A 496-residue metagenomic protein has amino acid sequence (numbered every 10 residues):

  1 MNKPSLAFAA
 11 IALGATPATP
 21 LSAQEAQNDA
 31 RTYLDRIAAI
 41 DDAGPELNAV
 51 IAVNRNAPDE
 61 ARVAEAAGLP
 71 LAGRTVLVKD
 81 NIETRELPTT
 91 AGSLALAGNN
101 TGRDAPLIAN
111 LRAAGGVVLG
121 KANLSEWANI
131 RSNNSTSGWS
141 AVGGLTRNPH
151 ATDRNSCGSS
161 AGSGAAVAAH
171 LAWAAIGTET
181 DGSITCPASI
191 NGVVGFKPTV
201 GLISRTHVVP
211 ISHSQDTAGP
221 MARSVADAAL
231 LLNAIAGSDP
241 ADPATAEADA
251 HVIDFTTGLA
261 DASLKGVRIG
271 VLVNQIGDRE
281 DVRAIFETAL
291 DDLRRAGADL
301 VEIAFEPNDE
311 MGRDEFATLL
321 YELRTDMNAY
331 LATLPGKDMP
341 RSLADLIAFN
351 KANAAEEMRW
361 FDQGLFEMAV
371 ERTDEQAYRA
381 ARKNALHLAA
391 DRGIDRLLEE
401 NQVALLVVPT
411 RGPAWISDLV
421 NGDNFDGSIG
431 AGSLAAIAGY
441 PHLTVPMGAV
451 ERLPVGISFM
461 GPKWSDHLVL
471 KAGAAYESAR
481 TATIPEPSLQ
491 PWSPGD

Functional and structural regions predicted by a protein language model:
N2-L21: Gram-negative bacterial Sec-dependent N-terminal signal peptides
A23-Q24, V76, I82-P88, Q215-T217 (+1 more regions): Gly/Ser-rich, acidic/histidine-flanked active-site/gating loops
Q24-G98, S125-N129, E247-A248, T256 (+3 more regions): Short, well-ordered alpha-helical
Y33, G73, A113, F366-D496: Glycine-rich, small-residue loops and helix-cap segments that act as flexible hinges at active-site edges
L34-E46, R55-P58, R62-A66, R112-A113 (+8 more regions): Sec-exported extracytoplasmic/periplasmic mature domains
A72-A218, P243-A246, L272, V408-D423: Short glycine/serine-rich loop/turn segments
A72-A91, G258-L272, Y321-L388, T444-P454: Short helix-loop capping/hinge segments that flank enzyme active sites or metal/cofactor-binding pockets
V117, A168-G270, E287-R295, T333 (+1 more regions): Structural helix-boundary/capping segments
